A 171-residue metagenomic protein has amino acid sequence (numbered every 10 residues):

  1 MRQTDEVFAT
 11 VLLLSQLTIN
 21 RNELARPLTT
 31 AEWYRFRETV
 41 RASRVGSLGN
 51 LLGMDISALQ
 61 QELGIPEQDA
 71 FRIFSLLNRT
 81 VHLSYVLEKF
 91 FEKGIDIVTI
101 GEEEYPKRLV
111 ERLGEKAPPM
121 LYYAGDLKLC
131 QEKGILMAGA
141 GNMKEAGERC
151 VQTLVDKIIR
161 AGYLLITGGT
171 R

Functional and structural regions predicted by a protein language model:
M1-R149, T153: Short, positively charged patches
D156-I159, Y163: Glycine-rich phosphate-binding loops that contact phosphosugars or nucleotide phosphates
I166-G169: Structural motif
